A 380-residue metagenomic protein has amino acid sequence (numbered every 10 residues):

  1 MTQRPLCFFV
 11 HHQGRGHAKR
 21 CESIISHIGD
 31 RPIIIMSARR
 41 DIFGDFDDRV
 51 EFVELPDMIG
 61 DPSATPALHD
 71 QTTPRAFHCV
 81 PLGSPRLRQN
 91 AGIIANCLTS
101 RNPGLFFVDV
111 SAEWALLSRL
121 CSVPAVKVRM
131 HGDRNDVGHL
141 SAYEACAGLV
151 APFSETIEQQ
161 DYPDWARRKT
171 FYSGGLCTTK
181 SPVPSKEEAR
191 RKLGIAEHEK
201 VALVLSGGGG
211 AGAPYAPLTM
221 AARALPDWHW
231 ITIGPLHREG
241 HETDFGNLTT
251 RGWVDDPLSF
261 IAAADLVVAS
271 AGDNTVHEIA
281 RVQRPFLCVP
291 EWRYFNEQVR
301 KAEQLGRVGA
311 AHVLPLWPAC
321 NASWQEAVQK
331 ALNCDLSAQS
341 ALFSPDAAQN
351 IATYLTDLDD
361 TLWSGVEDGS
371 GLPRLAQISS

Functional and structural regions predicted by a protein language model:
Q3-P5, H11-H12, R31-R86: Conserved nucleotide-sugar phosphate-binding/catalytic loop shared by glycosyltransferases and other
F8-E22, G212-A213: A short, glycine/small-residue-rich beta-strand->loop->alpha-helix junction that serves as a flexible
H17-I28, D41-I42: Short amphipathic alpha-helix
I25, E187-L266: Donor-nucleotide binding loops and adjacent catalytic segments primarily of GT-B fold Leloir glycosyltransferases
Q71-A115: Conserved nucleotide-sugar donor-binding subdomain of glycosyltransferases
L105-V110, P257-R300: A donor-sugar binding/catalytic signature common to diverse glycosyltransferases and related nucleotide-sugar
A145-G209, L236: A nucleotide-sugar donor-handling region in carbohydrate enzymes
Q325-S380: C-terminal amphipathic helix plus adjacent low-complexity, charged tail appended to glycosyltransferase catalytic
